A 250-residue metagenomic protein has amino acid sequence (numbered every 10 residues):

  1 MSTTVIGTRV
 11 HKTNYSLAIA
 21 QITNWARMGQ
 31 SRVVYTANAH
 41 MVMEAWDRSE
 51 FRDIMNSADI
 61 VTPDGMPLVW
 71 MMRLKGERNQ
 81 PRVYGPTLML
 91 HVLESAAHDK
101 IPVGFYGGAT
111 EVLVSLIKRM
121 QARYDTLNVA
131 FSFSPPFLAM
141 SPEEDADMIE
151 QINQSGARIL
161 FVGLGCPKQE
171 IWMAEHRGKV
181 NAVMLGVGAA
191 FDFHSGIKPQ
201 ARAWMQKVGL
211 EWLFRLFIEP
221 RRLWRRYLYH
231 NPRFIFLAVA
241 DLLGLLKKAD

Functional and structural regions predicted by a protein language model:
M1-T87: N-terminal nucleotide/polyanion-binding subdomain common to many enzyme families
Y35-N38, P63, Y106-G107, G163 (+1 more regions): Short beta-strand segments
S49, D53-S57, E170-A189: A short, gly/pro- and small-residue-rich
I54-R119, R123, A130: Portal/gating segments that form or line small-molecule/metal binding sites
P67-R73, A201, M205-D250: A transmembrane-helix-recognition feature enriched in membrane-embedded lipid enzymes and envelope glyco-/phospholipid
L68-W70, K168, A190-S195: Short gly/pro/ser/thr-enriched loop/turn and capping motifs at secondary-structure boundaries
L93-K100, Y106-L164, E170-I171, E175-G178 (+1 more regions): Conserved nucleotide-cofactor-binding alpha/beta core module
S134-M140, A182-I218: Short, flexible loop segments at boundaries between secondary-structure elements
